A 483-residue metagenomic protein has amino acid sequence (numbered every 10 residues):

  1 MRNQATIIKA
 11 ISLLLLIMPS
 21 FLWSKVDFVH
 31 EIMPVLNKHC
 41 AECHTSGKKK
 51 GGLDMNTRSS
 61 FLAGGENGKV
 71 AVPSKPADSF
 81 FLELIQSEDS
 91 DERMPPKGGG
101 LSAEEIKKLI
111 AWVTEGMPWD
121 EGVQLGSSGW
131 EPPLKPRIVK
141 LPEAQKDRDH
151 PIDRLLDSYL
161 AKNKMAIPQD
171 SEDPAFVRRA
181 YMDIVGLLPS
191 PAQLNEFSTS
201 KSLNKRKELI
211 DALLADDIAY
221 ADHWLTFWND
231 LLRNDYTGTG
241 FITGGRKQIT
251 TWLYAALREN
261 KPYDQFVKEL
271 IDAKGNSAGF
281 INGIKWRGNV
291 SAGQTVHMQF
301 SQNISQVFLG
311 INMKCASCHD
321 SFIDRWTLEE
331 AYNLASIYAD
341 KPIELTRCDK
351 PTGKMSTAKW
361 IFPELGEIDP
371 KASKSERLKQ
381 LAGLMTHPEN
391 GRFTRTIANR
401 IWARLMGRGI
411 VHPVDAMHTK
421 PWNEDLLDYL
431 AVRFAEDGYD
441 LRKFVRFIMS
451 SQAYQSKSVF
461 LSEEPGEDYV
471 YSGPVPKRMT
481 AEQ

Functional and structural regions predicted by a protein language model:
M1-I11: Bacterial N-terminal signal peptides that target proteins for export
K9-S20: Bacterial N-terminal signal peptides
K25-E42, K50-M55, V307-K314: Local sequence-structure signature of Cys/Sec-based thiol-disulfide redox active-site neighborhoods
V26-F28, K97-D120, S375-Q380: C-terminal capping alpha-helices of c-type cytochrome domains
E42, P96, S317: Short, cysteine/histidine-rich loop/knuckle motifs that typically chelate Zn2+
H44-S46, A71-A77, K97-A111, D147-I152 (+1 more regions): Periplasmic c-type cytochrome electron-transfer domains
K48-D54, E66-N67, E83-I106, A166-P168 (+1 more regions): Axial heme c-ligation environment in periplasmic c-type cytochrome domains
M55, K107-I110, W119-E367, K379 (+2 more regions): Short, structured secondary-structure elements that scaffold catalytic or ligand/cofactor-binding regions
